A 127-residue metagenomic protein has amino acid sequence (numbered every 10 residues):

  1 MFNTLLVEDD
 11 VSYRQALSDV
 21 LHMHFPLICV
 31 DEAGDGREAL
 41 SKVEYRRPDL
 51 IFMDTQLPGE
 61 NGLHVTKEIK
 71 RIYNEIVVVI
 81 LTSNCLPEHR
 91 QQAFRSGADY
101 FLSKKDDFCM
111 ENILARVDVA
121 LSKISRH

Functional and structural regions predicted by a protein language model:
E8: Conserved acidic carboxylate
V11-D31: Two-component/phosphorelay signaling modules centered on CheY-like receiver
E32-L50: Acidic, metal-coordinating helix/loop segments flanking the phosphotransfer/catalytic sites of two-component signaling
D35, N61-H64: Acidic catalytic/metal-coordinating carboxylates
S41, L63-N74: Short amphipathic alpha-helix used as the core "switch/output" element in two-component signaling
D54, T82: Active-site residues of response regulator receiver
P58, L86: The feature encodes the CheY-like receiver
